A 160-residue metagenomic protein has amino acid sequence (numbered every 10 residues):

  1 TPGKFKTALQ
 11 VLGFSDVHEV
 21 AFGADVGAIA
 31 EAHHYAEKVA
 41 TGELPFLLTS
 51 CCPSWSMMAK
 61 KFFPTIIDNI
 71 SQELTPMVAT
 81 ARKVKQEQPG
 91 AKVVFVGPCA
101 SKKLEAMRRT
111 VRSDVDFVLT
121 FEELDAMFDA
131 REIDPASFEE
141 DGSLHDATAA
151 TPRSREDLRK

Functional and structural regions predicted by a protein language model:
T1-K160: Iron-sulfur-associated redox domains of electron-transfer enzymes in respiratory and anaerobic energy metabolism
